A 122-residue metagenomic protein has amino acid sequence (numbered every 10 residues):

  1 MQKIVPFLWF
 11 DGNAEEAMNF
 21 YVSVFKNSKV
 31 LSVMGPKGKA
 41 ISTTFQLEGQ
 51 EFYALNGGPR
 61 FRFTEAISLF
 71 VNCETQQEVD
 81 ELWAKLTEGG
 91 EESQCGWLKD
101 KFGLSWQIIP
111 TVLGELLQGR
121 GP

Functional and structural regions predicted by a protein language model:
Q2-I4: Short structural boundary motif marking the start of a folded domain
P6-L8, L69: A structural signal for short, well-ordered beta-strand segments
L8-G49: Core segments of cupin and vicinal oxygen chelate
M18, Q46-E48, P59-C73: Serine endopeptidase catalytic core focused on the charge-relay Asp
V24, K29-L31, E51-Y53, S105-V112: Active-site-proximal beta-strands of protease catalytic cores
Y53-G57, E91: Conserved, structured core segments of small domains
R62-F63, L69-S105, I109-L113: Vicinal oxygen chelate
L113-P122: A short, polar/charged loop-to-alpha-helix boundary motif
